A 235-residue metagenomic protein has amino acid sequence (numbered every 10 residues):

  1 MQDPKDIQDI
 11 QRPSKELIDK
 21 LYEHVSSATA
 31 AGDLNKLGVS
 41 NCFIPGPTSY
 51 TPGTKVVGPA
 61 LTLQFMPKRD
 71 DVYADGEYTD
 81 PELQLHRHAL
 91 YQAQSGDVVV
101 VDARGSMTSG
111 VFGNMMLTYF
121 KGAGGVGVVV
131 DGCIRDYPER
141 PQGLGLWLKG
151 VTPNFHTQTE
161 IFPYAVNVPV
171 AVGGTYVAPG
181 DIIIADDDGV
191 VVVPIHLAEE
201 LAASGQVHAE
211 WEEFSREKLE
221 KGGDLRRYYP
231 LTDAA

Functional and structural regions predicted by a protein language model:
M1-P179, V193-A235: Feature captures the catalytic cores and cofactor-binding loops of soluble hydro-lyases/lyases that act on carboxylate
I183: C-terminal binding/interaction regions
D188-V191: Channel- or pocket-lining gating/hinge segments that regulate access to a cavity or pore
